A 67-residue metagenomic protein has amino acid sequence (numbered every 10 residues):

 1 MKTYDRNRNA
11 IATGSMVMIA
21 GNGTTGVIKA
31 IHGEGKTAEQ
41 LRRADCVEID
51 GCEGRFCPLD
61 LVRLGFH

Functional and structural regions predicted by a protein language model:
M1-T13: Mixed-charge, Lys/Arg-rich low-complexity intrinsically disordered regions
M16-L59: Basic/aromatic-rich interaction segments and small domains that mediate binding to polyanionic partners
R63-H67: Short hydrophobic/aromatic patches at helix-to-coil boundaries
